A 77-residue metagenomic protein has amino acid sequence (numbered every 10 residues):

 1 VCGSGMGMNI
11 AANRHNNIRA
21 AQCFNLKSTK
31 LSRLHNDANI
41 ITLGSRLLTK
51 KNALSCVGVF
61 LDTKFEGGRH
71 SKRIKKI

Functional and structural regions predicted by a protein language model:
V1, A21, S45-R46: Glycine- and other small-residue-rich loops at beta-strand/loop junctions that grip anionic moieties
V1-H15: Glycine-rich phosphate-binding loop
G7-A11, N25, L48: Short, electropositive, low-hydrophobicity segments enriched in small/polar residues
N16-I18, N36: Short, structured coil segments at secondary-structure junctions
I18-N25: Short hydrophobic/aromatic-enriched beta-strand-loop microsegments
L26-I77: C-terminal binding/interaction regions
